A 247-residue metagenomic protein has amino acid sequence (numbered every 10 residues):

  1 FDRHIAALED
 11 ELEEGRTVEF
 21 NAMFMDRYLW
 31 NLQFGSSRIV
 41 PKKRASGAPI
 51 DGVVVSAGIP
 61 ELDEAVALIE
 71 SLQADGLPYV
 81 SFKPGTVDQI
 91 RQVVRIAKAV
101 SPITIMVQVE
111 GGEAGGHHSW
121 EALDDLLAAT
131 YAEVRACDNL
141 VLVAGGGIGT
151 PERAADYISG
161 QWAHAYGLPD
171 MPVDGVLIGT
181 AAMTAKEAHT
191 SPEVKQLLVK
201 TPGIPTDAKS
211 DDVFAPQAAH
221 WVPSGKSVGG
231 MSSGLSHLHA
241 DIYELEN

Functional and structural regions predicted by a protein language model:
F1-C137: Active-site entrance/lid segments in N-terminal catalytic domains of soluble metabolic enzymes
G85, G112, G147-I148, T180-A181: An acidic- and aromatic-residue-enriched active-site/binding cleft used to recognize and process polar
G116, A144-E152: Gly/Ser-rich catalytic serine loop of serine hydrolases
V134, V141, R153, I158-N247: Conserved active-site-proximal phosphate/metal-binding subdomains
